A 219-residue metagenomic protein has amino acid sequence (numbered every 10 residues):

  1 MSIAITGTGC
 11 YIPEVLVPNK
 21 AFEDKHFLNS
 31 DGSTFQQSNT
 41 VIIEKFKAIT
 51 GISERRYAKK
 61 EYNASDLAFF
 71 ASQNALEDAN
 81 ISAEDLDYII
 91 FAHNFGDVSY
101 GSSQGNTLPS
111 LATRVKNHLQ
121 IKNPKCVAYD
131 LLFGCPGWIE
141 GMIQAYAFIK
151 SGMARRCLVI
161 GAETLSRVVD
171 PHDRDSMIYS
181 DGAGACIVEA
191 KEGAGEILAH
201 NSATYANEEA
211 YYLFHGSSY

Functional and structural regions predicted by a protein language model:
M1-E61, D173, I178-Y219: Condensing-enzyme catalytic core mediating Claisen C-C bond formation in acyl metabolism
I5, F46, E84-F91, C126-D130 (+2 more regions): Beta-strand segments within the central parallel beta-sheet cores of soluble alpha/beta enzyme folds
L16-V17, G101-S103, M142-I143, V168-D173: Short acidic, glycine/serine/threonine-rich loops at helix termini
N39-S65, V98-R156: Conserved catalytic cysteine-centered active-site region of acyl-thioester-dependent Claisen-condensing enzymes
A68-A75, G141-F148, V188: Buried hydrophobic packing segments
A71-D87: Phosphate/pyrophosphate-binding loops at sites that engage ATP/ADP/AMP, CoA/4′-phosphopantetheine, polyphosphate
A92-V98, L132-G137, G161-S166, A203-Y205: Acidic, glycine-rich active-site loops and adjacent beta-strand->loop/helix elements that engage anionic groups
K150-A183: Flexible, glycine-rich active-site loops centered on histidine and acidic residues that chelate a metal or position
